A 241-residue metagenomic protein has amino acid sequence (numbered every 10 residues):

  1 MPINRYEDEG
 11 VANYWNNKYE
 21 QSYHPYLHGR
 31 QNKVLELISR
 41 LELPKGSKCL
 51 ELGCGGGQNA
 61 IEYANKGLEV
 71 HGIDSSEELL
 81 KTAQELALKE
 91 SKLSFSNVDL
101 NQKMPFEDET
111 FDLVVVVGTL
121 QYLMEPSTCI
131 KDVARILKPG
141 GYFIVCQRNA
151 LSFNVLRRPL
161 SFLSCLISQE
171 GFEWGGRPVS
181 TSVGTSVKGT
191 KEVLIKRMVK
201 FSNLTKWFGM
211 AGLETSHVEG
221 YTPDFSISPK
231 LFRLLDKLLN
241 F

Functional and structural regions predicted by a protein language model:
M1-P44, E62, P229, L239: Conserved class I S-adenosyl-L-methionine
G46-G55: Conserved class I S-adenosyl-L-methionine
G56-Q102: Class I SAM-dependent methyltransferase SAM/SAH-binding core
K103-D108: Short conserved loop adjoining the S-adenosyl-L-methionine
V115: A conserved beta-strand element that flanks and buttresses the S-adenosyl-L-methionine
S127-P139: A short glycine-rich, Lys/Arg-flanked "PGG" loop and its adjoining helix->strand segment in the class I
I144-E173: Conserved class I S-adenosyl-L-methionine
S161, G171, S180, G184-R197 (+2 more regions): A C-terminal cap/extension of S-adenosyl-L-methionine-dependent methyltransferases that defines the acceptor-substrate
